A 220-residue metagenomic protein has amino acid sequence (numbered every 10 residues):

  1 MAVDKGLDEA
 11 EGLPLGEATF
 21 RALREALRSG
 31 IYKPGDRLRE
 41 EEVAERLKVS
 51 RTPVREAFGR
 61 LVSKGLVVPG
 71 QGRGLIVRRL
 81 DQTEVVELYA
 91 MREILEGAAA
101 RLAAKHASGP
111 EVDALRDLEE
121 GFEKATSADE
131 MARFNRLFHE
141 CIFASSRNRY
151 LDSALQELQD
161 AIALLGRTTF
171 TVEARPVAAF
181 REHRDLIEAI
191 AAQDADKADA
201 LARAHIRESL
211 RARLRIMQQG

Functional and structural regions predicted by a protein language model:
M1-K105, L214-G220: Short linear motifs at protein or domain termini
D36, V68-P69, N135, A178-F180: Short, flexible turn/loop "capping" segments at secondary-structure junctions
A98, K105-T168, F180-A189, K197-R207: Conserved amphipathic alpha-helical segments that form helical-bundle/coiled-coil interaction surfaces
L165, A212-R213: Membrane-embedded alpha-helical segments of multi-pass transporters/permeases
